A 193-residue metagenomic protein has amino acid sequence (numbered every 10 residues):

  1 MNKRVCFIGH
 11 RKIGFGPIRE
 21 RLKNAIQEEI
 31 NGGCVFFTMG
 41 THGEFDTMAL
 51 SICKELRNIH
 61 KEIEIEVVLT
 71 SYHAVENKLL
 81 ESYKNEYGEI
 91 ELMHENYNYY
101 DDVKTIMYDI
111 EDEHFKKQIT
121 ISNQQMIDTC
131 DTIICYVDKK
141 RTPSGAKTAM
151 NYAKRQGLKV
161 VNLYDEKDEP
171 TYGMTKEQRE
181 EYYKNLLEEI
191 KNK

Functional and structural regions predicted by a protein language model:
M1-L186: Acidic/glycine-enriched connector segments
N192-K193: Short acidic DE-rich linear segments
